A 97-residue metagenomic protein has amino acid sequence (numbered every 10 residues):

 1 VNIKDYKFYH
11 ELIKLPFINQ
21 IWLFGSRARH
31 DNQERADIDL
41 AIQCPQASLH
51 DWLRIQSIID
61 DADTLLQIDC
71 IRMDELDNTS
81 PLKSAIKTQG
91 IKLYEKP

Functional and structural regions predicted by a protein language model:
V1-W22, A28-E34, P45-P97: Catalytic core of pol beta-like nucleotidyltransferases
D39-A41: Short, well-ordered beta-strand segments
